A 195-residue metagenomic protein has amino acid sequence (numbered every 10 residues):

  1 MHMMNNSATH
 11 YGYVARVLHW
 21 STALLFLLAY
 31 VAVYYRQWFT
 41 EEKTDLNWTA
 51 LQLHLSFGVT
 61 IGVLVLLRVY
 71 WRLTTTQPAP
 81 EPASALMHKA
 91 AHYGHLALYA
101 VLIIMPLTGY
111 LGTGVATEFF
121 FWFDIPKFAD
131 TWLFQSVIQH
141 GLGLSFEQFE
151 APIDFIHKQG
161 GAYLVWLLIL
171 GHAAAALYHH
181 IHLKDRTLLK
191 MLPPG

Functional and structural regions predicted by a protein language model:
M1-G195: Membrane-embedded alpha-helical bundles that constitute the cytochrome b-like, heme-associated redox core of multi-pass
